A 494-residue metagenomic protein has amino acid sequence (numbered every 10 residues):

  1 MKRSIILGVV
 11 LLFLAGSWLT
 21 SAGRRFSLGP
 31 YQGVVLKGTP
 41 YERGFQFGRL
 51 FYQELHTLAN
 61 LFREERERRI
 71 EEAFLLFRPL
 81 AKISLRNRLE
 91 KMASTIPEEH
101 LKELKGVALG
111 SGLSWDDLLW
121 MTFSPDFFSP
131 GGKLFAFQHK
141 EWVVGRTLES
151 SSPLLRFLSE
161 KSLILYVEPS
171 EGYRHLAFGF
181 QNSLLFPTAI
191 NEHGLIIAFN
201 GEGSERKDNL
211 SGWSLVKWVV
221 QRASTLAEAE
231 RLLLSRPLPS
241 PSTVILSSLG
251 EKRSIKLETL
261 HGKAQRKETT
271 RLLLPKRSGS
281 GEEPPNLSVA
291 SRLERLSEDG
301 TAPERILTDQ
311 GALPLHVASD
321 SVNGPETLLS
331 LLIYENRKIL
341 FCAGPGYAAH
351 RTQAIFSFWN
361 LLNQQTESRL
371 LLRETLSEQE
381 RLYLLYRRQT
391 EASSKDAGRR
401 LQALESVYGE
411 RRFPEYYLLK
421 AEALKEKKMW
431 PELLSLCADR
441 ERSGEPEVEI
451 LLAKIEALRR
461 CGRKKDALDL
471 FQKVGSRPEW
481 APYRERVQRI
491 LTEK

Functional and structural regions predicted by a protein language model:
L19-G131, V220-E426, E456: C-terminus-biased signal that marks the final domain/tail of proteins
L119-L215, L331-L332, L340-F341: Internal mixed beta-strand/loop scaffold within catalytic domains of large alpha/beta enzymes
E380-Y383, E415, E449, P482-R486: Start-of-helix register in tetratricopeptide repeats
G409-R411, E445, P478-E479: Short coil turns that delineate tetratricopeptide repeat
L419, A453, Y483-I490: "A position-specific structural signal for the A-helix of alpha-solenoid helical repeats
K464-W480: TPR/TPR-like (Sel1-like) alpha-helical repeat modules
